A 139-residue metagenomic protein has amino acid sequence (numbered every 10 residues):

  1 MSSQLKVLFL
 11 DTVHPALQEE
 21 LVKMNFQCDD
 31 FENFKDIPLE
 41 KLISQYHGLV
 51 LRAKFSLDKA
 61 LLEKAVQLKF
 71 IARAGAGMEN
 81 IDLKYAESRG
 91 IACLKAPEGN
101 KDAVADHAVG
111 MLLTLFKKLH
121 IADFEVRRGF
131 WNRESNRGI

Functional and structural regions predicted by a protein language model:
S2-L94: An N-terminal-biased, well-structured beta-alpha scaffold segment characteristic of Rossmann-like dinucleotide-binding
R89, P97-I139: Phosphate-binding beta-alpha-beta segment of Rossmann-like dinucleotide-binding domains, i.e., the NAD(P)
